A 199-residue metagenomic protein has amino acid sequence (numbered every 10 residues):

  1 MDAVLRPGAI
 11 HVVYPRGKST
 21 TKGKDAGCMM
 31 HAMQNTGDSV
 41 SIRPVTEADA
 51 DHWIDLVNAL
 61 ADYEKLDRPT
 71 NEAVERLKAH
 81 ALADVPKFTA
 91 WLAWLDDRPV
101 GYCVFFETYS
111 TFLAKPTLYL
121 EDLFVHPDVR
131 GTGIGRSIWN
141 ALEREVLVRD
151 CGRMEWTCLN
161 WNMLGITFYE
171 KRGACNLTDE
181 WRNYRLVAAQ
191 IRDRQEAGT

Functional and structural regions predicted by a protein language model:
S41-D55, L66: A short beta-loop-alpha structural element at the N-terminal edge of CoA-dependent acyl/N-acetyltransferase catalytic
I54-A79: Conserved GNAT-fold acetyl-CoA-binding loop/helix
H80-L92, Y119: A short helix-loop-beta-strand connector motif used in the catalytic cores of GNAT acetyltransferases and, in some
L92, R98-E107: Conserved beta-strand in the GNAT
A93, G131-R136: Glycine-rich acyl-CoA binding loop
L123-R130: A short, internal acetyl-CoA/4′-phosphopantetheine-binding micro-motif in the GNAT/acyltransferase core
R136, N140, N160-D179, L186: Conserved active-site alpha-helix within GNAT-family acetyltransferase domains
L147-T157: Conserved GNAT acetyl-CoA-binding A-motif
